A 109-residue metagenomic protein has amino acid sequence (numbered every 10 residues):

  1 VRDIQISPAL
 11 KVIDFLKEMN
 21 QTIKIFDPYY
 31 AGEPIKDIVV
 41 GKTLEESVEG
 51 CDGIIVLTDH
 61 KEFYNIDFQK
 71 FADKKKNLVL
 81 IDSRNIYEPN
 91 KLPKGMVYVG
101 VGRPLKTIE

Functional and structural regions predicted by a protein language model:
V1-E109: Structural/interface elements that position substrates and couple domains in central-metabolism enzymes
